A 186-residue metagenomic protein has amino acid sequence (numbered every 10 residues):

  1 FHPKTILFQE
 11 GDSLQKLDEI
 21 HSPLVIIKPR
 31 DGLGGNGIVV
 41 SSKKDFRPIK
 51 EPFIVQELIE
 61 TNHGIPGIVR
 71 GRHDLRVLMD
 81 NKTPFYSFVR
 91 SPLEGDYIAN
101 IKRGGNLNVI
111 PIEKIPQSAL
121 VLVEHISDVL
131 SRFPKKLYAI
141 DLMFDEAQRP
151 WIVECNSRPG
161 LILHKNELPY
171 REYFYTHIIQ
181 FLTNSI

Functional and structural regions predicted by a protein language model:
F1, S22, L130-K136: Short secondary-structure junctions
F1-G37: A conserved helix-loop-beta module that forms one wall/lid of the active-site cleft in ATP-utilizing catalytic domains
P23, D31-K114: Phosphate-binding site of ATP-dependent enzymes
L24, F53, L137, P150: Hydrophobic "anchor" residues on beta-strands that sit immediately upstream of conserved functional sites
I27, Q56, I140, V153: Active-site flanking residues adjacent to catalytic metal/cofactor-binding acidic residues
R76, D141-M143: Short, surface-exposed charged micro-motifs
Q117, S131-K136, F144-I186: C-terminal active-site "lid" helix and adjoining low-complexity regulatory extension at the edge of ATP-using catalytic
V123-S131: A conserved acidic, glycine/proline-rich C-terminal tail/linker
